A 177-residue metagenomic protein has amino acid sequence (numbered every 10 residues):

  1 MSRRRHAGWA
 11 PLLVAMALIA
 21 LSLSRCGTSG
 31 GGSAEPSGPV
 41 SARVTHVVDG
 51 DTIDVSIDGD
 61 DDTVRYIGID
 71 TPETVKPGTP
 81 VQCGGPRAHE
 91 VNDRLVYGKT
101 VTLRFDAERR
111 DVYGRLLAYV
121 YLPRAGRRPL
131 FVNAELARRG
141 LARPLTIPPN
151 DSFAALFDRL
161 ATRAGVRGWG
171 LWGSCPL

Functional and structural regions predicted by a protein language model:
M1-L177: Small beta-barrel nucleic-acid-binding modules, primarily SNase/OB-fold domains and secondarily Tudor-like barrels
